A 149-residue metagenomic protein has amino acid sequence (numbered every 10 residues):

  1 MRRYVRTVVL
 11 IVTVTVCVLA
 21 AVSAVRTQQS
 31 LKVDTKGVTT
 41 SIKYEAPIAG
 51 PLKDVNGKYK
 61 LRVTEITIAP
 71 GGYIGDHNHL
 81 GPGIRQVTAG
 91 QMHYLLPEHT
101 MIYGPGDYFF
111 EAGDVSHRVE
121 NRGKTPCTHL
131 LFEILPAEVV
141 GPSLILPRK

Functional and structural regions predicted by a protein language model:
R2-V9, T13-K60, F110, L144-K149: A short, N-terminal "cap"/entry segment at the start of jelly-roll beta-barrel domains of the cupin/DSBH fold
V55-K60, G71-I84: A short beta-loop-beta micro-motif enriched in histidine and acidic residues
V63-T67: Short proline/glycine- and basic residue-enriched helix-capping loop/turn segments at helix->loop/beta transitions
I68, P97-D114: Short acidic-glycine-tyrosine-enriched beta hairpin
D76, Y94-L95, E111, H117-G123: Short beta-strand His + acidic residue motifs that chelate non-heme Fe in jelly-roll/DSBH and cupin folds
L80-E98: Glycine- and acidic-residue-biased ligand/ion/polar-headgroup-sensing regions
Y103-G104, Y108-F109, K124, V140-I145: All-alpha RGS (Regulator of G-protein Signaling) helical domain and cognate RGS-like helical scaffolds
D114-V140: Ligand-binding loop in jelly-roll beta-barrel domains
